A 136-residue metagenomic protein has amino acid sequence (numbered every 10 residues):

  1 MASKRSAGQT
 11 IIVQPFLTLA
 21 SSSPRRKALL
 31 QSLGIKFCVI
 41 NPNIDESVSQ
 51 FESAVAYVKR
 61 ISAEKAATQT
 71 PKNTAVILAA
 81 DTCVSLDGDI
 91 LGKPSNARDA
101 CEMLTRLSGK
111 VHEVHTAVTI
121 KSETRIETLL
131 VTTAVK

Functional and structural regions predicted by a protein language model:
R5, V13-T18, Q31, S53-K136: Anionic-ligand binding patches
F16-I40: N-terminal G-site helix/loop of the GST-like fold
S23, N43, T82-V84: Short glycine-rich, polar/acidic loop-and-turn segments at beta strand-coil junctions
G34-F51, E127-V131: Short glycine-rich, Thr/Ser-proximal phosphate-binding strand/loop in the N-terminal lobe of ATP-dependent enzymes
